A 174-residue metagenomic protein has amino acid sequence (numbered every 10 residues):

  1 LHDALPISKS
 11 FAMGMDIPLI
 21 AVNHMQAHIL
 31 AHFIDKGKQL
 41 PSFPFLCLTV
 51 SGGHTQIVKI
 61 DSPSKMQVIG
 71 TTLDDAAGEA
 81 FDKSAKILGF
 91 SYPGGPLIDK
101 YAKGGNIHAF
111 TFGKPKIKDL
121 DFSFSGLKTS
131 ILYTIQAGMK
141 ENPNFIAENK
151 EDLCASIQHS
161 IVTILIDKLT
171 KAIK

Functional and structural regions predicted by a protein language model:
L1, L19-A27, L48-V50, L73-A76: Active-site nucleophile and cofactor-binding loops and adjacent substrate-binding regions of central metabolic enzymes
D3-L5: Short, small-residue-biased leader/transition segments that mark boundaries at the very start of proteins
I17, V22-F45: Conserved phosphate-binding catalytic cores of ATP/NTP-utilizing and phosphoryl-transfer enzymes
L19, C47, G94, A109 (+1 more regions): A cross-family phosphate/adenosyl-ligand binding-site feature
N23-Q26, S62-N106, K128-G138: Glycine-rich phosphate-binding loop plus the immediately following alpha-helix
C47-T49, T55-K59: Short beta-strand scaffold segments in enzyme catalytic cores
K100-K174: A contiguous, well-structured pocket-lining segment that forms one wall/lid of small-molecule binding clefts in soluble
